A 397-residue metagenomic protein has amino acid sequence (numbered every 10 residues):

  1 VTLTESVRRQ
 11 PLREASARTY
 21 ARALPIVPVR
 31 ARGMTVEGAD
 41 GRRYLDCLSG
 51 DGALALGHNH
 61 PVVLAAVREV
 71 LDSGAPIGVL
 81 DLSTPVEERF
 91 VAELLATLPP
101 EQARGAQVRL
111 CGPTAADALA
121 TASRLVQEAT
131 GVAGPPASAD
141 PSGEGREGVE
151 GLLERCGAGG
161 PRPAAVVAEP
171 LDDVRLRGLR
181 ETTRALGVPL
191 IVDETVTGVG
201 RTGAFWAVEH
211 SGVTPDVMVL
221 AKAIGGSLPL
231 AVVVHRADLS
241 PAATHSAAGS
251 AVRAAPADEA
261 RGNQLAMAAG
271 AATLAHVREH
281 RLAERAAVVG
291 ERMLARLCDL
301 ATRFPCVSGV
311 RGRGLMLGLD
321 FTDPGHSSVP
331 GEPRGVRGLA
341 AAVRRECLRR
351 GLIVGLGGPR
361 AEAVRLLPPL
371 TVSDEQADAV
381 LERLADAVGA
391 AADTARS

Functional and structural regions predicted by a protein language model:
T2-S397: Conserved N-terminal phosphate-binding loop of PLP-dependent enzymes in the Aspartate aminotransferase
